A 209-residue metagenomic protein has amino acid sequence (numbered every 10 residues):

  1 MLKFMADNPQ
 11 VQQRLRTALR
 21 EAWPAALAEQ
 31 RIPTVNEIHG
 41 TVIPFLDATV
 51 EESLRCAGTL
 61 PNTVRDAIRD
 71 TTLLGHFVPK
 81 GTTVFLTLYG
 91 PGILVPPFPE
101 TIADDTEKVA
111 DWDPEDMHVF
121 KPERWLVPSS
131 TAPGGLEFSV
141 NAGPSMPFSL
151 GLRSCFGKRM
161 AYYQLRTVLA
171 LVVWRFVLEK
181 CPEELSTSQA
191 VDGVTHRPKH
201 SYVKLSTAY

Functional and structural regions predicted by a protein language model:
M1-A6, V168: Short, small-residue alpha-helix embedded
D7-T59, L74, K80-T82: Cytochrome P450 I-helix active-site segment
P9-Q13, L150-S154, K158-H196: Cytochrome P450 heme-binding "Cys pocket" and the immediately downstream C-terminal segment
P44-E51, A142-M146, Y163-A170: A structural signal for well-ordered alpha-helical segments within the folded catalytic domains of diverse enzymes
S53, V78-G81, F120, G151 (+2 more regions): Hydrophobic, well-ordered secondary-structure elements that form the walls of internal hydrophobic environments
T87-G135: Conserved cytochrome P450 K-helix/beta-meander segment immediately N-terminal to the heme-binding cysteine loop
P133-P147: Active-site-adjacent bridging/hinge elements
H196-Y209: C-terminal helix/juxtamembrane-tail motif
